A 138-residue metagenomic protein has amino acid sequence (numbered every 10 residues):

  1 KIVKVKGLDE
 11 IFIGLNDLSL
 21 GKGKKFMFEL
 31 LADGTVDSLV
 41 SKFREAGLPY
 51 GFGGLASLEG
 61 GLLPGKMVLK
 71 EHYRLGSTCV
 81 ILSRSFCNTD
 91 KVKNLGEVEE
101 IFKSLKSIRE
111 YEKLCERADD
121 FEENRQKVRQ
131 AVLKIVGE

Functional and structural regions predicted by a protein language model:
K1-E138: Expand to "…catalyze enediolate/carbanion chemistry for C-C bond making/breaking, isomerization, decarboxylation
